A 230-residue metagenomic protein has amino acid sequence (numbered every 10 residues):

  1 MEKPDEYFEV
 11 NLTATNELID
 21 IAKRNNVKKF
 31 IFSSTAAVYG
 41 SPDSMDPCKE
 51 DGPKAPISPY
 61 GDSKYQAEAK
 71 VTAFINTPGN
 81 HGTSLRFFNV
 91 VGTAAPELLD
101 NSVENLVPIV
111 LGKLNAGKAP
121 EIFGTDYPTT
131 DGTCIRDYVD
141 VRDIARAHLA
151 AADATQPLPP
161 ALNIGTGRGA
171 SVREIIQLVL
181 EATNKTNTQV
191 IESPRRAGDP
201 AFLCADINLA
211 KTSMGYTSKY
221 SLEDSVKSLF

Functional and structural regions predicted by a protein language model:
M1-E2, G92-E97, T130-G132: A short acidic, helix-capping loop that chelates divalent metal ions and anchors anionic groups
D5-E17, R24, K28-K29, V38-N89 (+1 more regions): Catalytic helix-loop patch of NAD(P)-dependent Rossmann-fold dehydrogenases
A22, I75, A151-T155: Hydrophobic pocket-lining residues that define ligand/cofactor binding sites across diverse proteins
T35: Residue(s) in the substrate-gating loop at a strand-loop-helix junction that position the organic substrate next
L106-V107, D140: C-terminal catalytic core of Y-nucleophile DNA break-rejoin enzymes
L114-F230: C-terminal substrate-binding subdomain of Rossmann-fold SDR/epimerase-dehydratase oxidoreductases
